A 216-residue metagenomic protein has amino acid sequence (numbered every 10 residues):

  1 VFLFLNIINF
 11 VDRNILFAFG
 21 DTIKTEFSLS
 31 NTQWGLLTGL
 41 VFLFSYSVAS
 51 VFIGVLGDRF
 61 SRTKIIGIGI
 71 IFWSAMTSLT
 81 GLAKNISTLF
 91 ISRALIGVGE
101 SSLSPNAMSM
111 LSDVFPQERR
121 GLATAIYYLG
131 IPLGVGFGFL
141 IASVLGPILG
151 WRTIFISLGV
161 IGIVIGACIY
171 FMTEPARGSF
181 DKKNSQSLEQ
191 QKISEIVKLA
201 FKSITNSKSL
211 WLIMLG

Functional and structural regions predicted by a protein language model:
F10, N14, G81, G97-P105 (+1 more regions): Small-residue-rich segments within alpha-helical transmembrane domains of MFS-like 12-TM solute carriers
F17-V48: Extracellular/periplasmic helix-loop-helix junction of adjacent transmembrane segments in MFS-like secondary
S28, S61, L82-T88, G99 (+1 more regions): Helix-breaking motifs and short loop linkers at transmembrane-helix boundaries and internal kinks in secondary membrane
V48-K84: Conserved MFS/SLC helix-loop-helix module at the cytosolic interface between two early adjacent transmembrane helices
N85-R93, L212-I213: Short hydrophobic/alpha-helical segments at membrane-entry points of transmembrane helices in Major Facilitator
S92-I131: Cytoplasmic helix-loop-helix junction between adjacent transmembrane helices in 12-TM secondary transporters
Y127-E174: Helix-loop-helix hairpin linking two adjacent transmembrane segments in secondary transporters
F180-I213: Juxtamembrane intracellular "pre-TM" segments in multi-pass secondary transporters
